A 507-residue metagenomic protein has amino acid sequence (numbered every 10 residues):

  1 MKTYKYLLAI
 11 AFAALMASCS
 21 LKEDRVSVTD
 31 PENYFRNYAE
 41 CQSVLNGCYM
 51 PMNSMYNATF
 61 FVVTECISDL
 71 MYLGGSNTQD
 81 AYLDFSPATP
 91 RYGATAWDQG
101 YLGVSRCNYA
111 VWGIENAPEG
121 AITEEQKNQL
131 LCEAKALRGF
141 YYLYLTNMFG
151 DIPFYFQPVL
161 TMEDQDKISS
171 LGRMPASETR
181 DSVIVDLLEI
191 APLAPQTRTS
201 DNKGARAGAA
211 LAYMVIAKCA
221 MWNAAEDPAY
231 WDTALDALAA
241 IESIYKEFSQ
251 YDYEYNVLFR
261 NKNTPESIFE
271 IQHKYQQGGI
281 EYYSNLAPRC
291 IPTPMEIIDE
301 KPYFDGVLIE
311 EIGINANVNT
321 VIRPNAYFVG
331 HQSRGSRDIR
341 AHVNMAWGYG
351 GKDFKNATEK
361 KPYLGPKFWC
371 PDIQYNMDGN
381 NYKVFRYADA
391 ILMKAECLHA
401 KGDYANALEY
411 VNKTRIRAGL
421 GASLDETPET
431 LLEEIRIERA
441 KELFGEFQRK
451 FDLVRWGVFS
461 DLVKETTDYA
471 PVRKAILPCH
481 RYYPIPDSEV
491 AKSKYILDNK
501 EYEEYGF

Functional and structural regions predicted by a protein language model:
M1-A17: Sec-dependent bacterial lipoprotein signal peptides
C19-E65, S177, V257, N499-F507: Acidic, glycine-rich segments characteristic of secretory precursors and extracytoplasmic regions
E32, A58-T78, Y155-P158, A194-M214 (+5 more regions): Short, surface-exposed recognition loops and adjoining beta-strand edges that mediate ligand/DNA contacts, enriched
Y38, Q42-N46, M50-P51, N77-F149 (+5 more regions): Conserved, well-structured interaction surfaces
A39-E40, L45, Y49, G74-A94 (+5 more regions): Elongated scaffold/linker segments in the mid-to-C-terminal portions of large proteins
R106, T179, D186, Y230-T233 (+2 more regions): Alpha-helical solenoid repeat scaffolds, predominantly canonical TPR units
G139, A217, G379-R417: Extended amphipathic alpha-helical segments enriched in small hydrophobics
